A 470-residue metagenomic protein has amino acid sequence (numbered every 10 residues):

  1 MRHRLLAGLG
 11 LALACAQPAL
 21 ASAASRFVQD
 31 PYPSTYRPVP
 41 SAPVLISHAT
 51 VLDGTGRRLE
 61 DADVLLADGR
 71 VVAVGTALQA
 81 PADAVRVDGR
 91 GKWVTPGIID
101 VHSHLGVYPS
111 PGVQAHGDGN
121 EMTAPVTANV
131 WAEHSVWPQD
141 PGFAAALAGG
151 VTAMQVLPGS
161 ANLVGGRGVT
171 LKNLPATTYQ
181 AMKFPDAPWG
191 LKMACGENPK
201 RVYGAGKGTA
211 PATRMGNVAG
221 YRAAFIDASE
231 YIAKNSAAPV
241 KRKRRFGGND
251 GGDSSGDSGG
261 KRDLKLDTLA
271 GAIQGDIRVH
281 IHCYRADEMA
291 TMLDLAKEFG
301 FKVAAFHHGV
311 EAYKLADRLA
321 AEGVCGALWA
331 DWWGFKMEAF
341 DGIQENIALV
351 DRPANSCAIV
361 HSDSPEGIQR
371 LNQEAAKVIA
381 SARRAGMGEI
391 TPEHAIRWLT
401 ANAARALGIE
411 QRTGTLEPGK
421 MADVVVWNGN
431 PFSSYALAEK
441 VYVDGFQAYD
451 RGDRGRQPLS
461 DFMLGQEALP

Functional and structural regions predicted by a protein language model:
A7-P18: Bacterial N-terminal signal peptides
S22-V44, K440-P470: Extracellular/periplasmic ectodomains of large secreted or surface enzymes and adhesion receptors
V28-A42, V51, T55-T95, G112: Histidine-rich, glycine-flanked metal-binding segment
T35, P40, S110-P111, G117-T123 (+5 more regions): His/Asp/Glu-enriched, well-ordered alpha-helical/loop segment that forms or immediately abuts the divalent-metal
A42-I46, A80-E133, A148: Replace "His-x-His-based motif
A49, R405, E417-F462: C-terminal cap of metal-dependent C-N hydrolases
G112-E133, T177, P199-V202, G206 (+2 more regions): Active-site gating loops and adjacent loop-to-helix segments of metal-dependent hydrolytic enzymes
G142, L147-H307, L437, V443: Polyanionic/metal-chelating signatures
